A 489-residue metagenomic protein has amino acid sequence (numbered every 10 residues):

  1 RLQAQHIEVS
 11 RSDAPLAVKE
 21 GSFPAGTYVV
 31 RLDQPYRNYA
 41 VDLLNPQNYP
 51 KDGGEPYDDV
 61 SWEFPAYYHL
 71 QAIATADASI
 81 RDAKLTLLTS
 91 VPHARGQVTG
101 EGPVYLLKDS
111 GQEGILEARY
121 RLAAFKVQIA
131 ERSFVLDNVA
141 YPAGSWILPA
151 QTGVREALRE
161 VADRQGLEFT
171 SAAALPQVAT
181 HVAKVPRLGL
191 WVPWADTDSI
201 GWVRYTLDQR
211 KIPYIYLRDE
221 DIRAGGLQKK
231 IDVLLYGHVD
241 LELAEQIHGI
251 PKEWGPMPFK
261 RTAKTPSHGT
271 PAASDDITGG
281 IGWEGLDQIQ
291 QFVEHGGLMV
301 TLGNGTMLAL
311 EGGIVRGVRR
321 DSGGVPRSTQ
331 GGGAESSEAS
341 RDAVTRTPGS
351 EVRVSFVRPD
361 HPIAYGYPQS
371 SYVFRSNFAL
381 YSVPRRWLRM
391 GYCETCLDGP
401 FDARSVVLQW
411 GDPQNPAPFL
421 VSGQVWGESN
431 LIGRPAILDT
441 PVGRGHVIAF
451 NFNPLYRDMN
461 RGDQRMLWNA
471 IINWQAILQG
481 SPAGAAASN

Functional and structural regions predicted by a protein language model:
R1-A403, Q409-N489: Intrinsic-disorder/low-complexity accessory segments
